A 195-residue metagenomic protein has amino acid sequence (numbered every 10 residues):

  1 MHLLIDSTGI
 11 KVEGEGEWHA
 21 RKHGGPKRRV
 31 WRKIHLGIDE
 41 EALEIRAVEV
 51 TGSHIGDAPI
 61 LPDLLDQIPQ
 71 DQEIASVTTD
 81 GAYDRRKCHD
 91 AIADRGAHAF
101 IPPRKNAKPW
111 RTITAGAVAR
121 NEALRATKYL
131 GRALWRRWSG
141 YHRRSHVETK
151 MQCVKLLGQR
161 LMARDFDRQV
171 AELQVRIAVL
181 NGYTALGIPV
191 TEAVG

Functional and structural regions predicted by a protein language model:
M1-K105, P109-R111, G116, E172-I177 (+2 more regions): Polybasic low-complexity intrinsically disordered regions
I5-S7, N121, Q169, Y183: N-terminal cationic amphipathic segment used for targeting or macromolecule association
G37-E41, P62-L65, L124-L130, M151-L157: Short amphipathic alpha-helical segments, especially helix-boundary/capping motifs
G81-V154, M162: Helix-centered, glycine/charged polyanion-binding patches within enzymatic domains that contact phosphate-containing
R132-G195: Basic, amphipathic alpha-helical segments enriched in Lys/Arg and hydrophobic/aromatic residues
